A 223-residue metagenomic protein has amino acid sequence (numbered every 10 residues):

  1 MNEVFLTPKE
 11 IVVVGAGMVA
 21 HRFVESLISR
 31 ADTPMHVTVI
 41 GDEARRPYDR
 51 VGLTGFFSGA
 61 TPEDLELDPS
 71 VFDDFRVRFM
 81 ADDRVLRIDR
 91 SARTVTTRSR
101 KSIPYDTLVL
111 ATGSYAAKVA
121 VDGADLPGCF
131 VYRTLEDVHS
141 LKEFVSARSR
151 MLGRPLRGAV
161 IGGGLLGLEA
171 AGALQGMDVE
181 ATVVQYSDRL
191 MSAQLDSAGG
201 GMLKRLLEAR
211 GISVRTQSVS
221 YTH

Functional and structural regions predicted by a protein language model:
N2-R78, A171-Q194, A198: Beta1-alpha1 glycine-rich phosphate/pyrophosphate-binding loop at the start of Rossmann-like nucleotide-binding domains
R76-R84, D89, G211-S218: A conserved beta-strand/loop element that lines the FAD pocket in flavoprotein oxidoreductases
V85, T97-K101: A structured beta-alpha segment of the ubiquitous adenosine-cofactor-binding alpha/beta core
T97, L110-A111: Redox-cofactor binding/interface segments in oxidoreductases and associated redox assembly factors
K101-T107: Core beta-strand elements of the Rossmann-like FAD/NAD(P) dinucleotide-binding domain in flavoenzyme oxidoreductases
T112-M177: Glycine-rich dinucleotide-binding loop and its adjacent helix/turn
P155-A159, L166-S218: Rossmann-like dinucleotide-binding cores of NAD(P)H-dependent redox enzymes
Y221-H223: Conserved small/polar residues in nucleotide/adenosyl-binding loops
